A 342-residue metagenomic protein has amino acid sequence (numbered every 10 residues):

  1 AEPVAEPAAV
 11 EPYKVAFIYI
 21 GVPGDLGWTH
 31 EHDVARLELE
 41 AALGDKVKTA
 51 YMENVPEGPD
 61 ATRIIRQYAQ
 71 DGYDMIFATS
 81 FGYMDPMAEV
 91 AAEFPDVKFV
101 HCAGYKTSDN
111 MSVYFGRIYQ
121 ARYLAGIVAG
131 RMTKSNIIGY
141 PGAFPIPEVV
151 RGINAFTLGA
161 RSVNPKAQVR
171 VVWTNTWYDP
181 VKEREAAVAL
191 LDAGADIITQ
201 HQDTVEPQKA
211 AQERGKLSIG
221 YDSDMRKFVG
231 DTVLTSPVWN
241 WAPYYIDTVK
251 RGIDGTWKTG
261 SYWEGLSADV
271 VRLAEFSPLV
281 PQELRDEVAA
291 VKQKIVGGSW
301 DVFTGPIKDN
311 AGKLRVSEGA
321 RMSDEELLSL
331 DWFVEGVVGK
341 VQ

Functional and structural regions predicted by a protein language model:
A1-Y13, V341-Q342: Short, low-complexity disordered leader/linker segments with a strong preference for bacterial N-terminal type II
V10, A16-A35, L39-L43, A50-A61 (+2 more regions): Extracytoplasmic "Venus flytrap"
R36, L124-V171, S261-P281: An alpha-beta-alpha
V47-Q67, N175-L191: Structural motif
G72-S80, V100-C102, A193-T204, I219-Y221: Periplasmic-binding protein-like
A92-G116, S223-D231: Flexible loop/hinge segments that line or gate small-molecule binding clefts
Y114-N136, P237-W257: Hydrophobic alpha-helical segments within soluble ligand-binding/sensing domains
D254-Q342: Segments of small-molecule ligand-sensing domains
